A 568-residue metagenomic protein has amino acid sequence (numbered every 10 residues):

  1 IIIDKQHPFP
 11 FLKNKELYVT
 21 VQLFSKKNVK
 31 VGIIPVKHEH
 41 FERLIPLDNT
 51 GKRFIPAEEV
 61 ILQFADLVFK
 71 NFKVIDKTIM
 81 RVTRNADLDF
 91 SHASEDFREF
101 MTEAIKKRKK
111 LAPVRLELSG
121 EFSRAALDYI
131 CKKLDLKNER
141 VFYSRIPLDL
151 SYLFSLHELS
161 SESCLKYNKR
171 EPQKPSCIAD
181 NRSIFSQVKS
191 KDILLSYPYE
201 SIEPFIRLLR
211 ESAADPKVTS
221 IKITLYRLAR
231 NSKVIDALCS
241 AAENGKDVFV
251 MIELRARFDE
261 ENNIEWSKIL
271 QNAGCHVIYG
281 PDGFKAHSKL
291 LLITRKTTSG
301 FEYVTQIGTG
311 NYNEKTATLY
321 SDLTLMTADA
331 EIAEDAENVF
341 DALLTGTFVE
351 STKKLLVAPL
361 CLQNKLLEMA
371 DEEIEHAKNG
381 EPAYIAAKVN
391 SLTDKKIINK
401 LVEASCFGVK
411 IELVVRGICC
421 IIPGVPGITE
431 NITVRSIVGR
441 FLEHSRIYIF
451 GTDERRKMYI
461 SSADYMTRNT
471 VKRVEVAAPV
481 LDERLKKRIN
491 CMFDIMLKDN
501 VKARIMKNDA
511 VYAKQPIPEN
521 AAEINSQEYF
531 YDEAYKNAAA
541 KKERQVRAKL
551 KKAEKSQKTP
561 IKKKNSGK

Functional and structural regions predicted by a protein language model:
I1-I385, E403, F407, C419-K568: N-terminal localization/anchoring segments of enzymes in phospholipid and broader phosphate metabolism
K410-V414: Hydrophobic alpha/beta core scaffold segments
